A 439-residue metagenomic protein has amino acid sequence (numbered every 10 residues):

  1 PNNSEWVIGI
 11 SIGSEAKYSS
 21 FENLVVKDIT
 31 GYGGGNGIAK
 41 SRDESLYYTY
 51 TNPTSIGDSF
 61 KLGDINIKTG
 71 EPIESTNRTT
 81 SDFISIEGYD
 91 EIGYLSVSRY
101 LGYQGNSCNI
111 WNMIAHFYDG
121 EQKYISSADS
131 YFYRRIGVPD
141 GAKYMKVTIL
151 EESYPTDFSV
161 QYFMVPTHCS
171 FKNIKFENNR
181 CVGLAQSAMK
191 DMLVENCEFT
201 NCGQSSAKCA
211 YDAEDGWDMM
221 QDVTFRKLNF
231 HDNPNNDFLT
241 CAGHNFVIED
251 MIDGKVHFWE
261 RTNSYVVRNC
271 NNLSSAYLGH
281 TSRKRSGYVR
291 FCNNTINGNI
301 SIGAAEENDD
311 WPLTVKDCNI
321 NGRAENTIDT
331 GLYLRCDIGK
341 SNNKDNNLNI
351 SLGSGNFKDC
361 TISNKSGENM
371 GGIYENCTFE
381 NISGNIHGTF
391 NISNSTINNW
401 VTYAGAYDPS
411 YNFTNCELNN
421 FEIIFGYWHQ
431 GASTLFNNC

Functional and structural regions predicted by a protein language model:
P1-S55, K68-E71, G88, Q104-C439: Extracellular/periplasmic carbohydrate-active domains that bind, remodel, or depolymerize complex polysaccharides
F60-G70: A general sequence property marking short-to-moderate contiguous segments in secreted/outer-membrane adhesion
D64-I65, S75-R78, F117: Hydrophobic beta-strand positions
G70-Y89: Short beta-strands within extracellular/lumenal beta-sheet-rich domains
T80-S81, S96, S395: Short linear Ser/Thr-Pro motifs
Y94-V97, L184: Extracellular/surface recognition and adhesion modules
